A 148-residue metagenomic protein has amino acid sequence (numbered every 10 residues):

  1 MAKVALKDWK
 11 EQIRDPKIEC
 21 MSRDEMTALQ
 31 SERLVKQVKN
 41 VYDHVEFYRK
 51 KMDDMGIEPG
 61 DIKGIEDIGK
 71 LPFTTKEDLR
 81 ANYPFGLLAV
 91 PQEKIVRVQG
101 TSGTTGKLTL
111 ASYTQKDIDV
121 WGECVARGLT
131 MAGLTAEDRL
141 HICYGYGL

Functional and structural regions predicted by a protein language model:
M1-G100, T105-E123, R127-M131, T135-E137: Nucleotide 5′-phosphate-binding alpha/beta core
R139-I142: Short, well-ordered beta-strand segments
Y144-L148: Conserved coil-to-alpha-helix start sites within the AMP-binding
